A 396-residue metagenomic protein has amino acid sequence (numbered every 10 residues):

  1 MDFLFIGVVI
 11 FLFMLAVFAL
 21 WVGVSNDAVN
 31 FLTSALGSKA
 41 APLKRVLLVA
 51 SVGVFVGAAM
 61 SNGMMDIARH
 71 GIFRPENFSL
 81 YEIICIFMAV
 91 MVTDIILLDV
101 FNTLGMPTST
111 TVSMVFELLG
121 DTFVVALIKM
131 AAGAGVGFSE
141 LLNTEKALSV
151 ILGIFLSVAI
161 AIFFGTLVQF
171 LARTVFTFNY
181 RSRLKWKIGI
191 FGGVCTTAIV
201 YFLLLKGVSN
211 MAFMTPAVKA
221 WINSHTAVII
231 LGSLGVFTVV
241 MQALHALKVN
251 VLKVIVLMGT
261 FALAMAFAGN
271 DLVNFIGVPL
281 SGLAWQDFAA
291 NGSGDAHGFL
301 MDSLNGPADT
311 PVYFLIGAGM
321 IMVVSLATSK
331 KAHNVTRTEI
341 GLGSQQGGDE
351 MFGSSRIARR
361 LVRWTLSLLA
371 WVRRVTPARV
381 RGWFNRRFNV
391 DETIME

Functional and structural regions predicted by a protein language model:
M1-E396: Multi-pass alpha-helical transmembrane bundle typical of ion/small-solute transporters and intramembrane aspartyl
